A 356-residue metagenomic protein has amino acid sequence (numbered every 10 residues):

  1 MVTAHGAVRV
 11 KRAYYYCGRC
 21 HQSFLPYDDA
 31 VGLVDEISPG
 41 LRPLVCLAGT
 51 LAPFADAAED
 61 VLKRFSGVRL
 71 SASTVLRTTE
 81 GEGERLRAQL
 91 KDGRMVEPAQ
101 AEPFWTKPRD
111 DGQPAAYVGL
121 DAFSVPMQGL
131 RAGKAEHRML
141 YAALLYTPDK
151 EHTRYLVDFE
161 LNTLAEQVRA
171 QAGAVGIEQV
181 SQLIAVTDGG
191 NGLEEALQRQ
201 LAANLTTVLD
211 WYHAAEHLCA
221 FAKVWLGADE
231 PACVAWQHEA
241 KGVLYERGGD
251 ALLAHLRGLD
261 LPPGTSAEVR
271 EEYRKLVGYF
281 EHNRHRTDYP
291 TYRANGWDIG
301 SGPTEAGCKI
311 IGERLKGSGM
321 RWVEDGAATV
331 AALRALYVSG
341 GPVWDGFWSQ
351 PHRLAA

Functional and structural regions predicted by a protein language model:
M1-A13: N-terminal juxtadomain amphipathic helix that follows a signal peptide/anchor or precedes a small N-terminal auxiliary
A13-A356: Catalytic center-proximal scaffold of phosphoryl-transfer enzymes
